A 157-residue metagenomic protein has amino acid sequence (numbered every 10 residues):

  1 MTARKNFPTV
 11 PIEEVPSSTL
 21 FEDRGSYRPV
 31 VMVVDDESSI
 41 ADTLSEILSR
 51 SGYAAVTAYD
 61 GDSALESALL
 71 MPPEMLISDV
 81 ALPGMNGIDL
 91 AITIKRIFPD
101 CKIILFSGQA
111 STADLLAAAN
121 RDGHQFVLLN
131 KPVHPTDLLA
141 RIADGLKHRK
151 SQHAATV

Functional and structural regions predicted by a protein language model:
M1-V30, T136-V157: Non-catalytic signal-transmission and effector/linker regions of two-component phosphorelay proteins
A41, P83: The feature encodes the CheY-like receiver
D42-R50: Charged docking surfaces used in two-component/phosphorelay signaling
G52-Y59, S67: Short hydrophobic/Thr-rich beta-strand motif most characteristic of the beta2 strand and flanking loop of CheY-like
D60-S63, N86-D89, S107: Acidic catalytic/metal-coordinating carboxylates
E66, I88-P99, A119: Short amphipathic alpha-helix used as the core "switch/output" element in two-component signaling
M71-I77, L82: Active-site beta3 strand of CheY-like receiver
D89, K102, A110-N130, T136-D144: Alpha4 helix (beta4-alpha4-beta5 surface) of REC/receiver domains from two-component response regulators
